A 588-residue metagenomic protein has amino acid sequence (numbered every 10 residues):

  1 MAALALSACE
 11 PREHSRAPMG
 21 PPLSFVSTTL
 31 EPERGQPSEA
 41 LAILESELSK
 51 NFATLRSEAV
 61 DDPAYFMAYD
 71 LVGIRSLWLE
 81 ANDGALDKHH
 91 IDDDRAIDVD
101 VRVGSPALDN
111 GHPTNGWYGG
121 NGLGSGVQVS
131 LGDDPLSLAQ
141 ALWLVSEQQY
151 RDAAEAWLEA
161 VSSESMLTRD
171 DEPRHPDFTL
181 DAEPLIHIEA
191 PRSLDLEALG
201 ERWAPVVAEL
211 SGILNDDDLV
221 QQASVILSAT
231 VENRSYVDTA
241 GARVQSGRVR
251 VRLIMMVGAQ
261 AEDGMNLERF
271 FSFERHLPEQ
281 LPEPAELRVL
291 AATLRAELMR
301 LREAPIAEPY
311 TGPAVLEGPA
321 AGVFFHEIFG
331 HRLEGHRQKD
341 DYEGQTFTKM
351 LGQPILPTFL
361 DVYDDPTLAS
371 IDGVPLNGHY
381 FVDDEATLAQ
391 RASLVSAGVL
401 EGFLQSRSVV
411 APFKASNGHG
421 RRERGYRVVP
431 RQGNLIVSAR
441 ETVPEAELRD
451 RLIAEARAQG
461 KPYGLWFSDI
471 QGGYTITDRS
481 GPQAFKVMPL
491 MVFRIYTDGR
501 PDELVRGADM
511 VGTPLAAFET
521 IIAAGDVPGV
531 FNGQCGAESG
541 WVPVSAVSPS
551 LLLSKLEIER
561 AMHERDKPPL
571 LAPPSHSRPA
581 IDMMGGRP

Functional and structural regions predicted by a protein language model:
M1-S7: Bacterial N-terminal signal peptides
C9-V382, T387, S396-V399, P412 (+7 more regions): Active-site bordering "gate/hinge" segments that shape substrate access to catalytic or cofactor-binding pockets
G247, D383-D384, R427, Q483-F485: Replace "in large, NTP-powered and nucleic-acid-processing enzymes" with "in large, NTP-powered factors and other
G247, L404, L504-R506: Short linear motifs in exposed loops
F270-S272, S406-S408, R506-A508: Residue-level structural signal for beta-strand termini and adjacent loop
L388-Q390, L490-M491: Short loop/turn microsegments at loop-to-beta-strand junctions
E401-E455: C-terminal, non-catalytic macromolecule-binding modules
S438-A516, N532-S539, P543: Hydrophobic alpha-helical bundle architecture
